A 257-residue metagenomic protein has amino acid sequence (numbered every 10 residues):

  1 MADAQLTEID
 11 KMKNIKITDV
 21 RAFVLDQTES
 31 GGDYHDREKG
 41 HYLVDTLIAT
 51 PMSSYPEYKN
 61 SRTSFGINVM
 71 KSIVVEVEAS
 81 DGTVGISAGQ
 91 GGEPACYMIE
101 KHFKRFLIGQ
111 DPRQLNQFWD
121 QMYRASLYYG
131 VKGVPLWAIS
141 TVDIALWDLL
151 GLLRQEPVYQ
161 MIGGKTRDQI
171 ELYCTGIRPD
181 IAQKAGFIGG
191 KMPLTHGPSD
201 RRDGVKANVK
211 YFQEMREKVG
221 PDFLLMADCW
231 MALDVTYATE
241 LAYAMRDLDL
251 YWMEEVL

Functional and structural regions predicted by a protein language model:
M1-A2: N-terminal export leaders
Q5-D81, S87: Structured beta-strand/loop patches that form or line metal/cofactor-binding pockets in enzymes
I17, G82, F103, V142 (+5 more regions): Conserved, mostly hydrophobic/aromatic
D36, L47, S61-T63, E78-L153: Metal- or metallocofactor-binding catalytic centers and their adjacent structured scaffolds across diverse enzyme
L43, Y55-P56, R105, Y243 (+2 more regions): Shared catalytic-loop signature of beta/alpha-barrel
V69-M70, P94, M98, R113 (+7 more regions): Conserved active-site and cofactor/substrate-binding residues in soluble primary-metabolism enzymes
G163-L257: Metal-dependent enolase-superfamily TIM-barrel catalytic cores that perform enediolate-based chemistry
